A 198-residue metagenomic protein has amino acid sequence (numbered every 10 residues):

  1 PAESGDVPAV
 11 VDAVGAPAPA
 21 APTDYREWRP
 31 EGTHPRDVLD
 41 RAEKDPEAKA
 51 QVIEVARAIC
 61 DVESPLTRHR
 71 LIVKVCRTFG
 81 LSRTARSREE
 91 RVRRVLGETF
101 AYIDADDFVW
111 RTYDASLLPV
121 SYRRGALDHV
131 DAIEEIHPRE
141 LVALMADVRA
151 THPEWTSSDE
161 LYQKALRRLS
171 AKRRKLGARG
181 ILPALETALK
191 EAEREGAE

Functional and structural regions predicted by a protein language model:
P1-E198: C-terminal non-catalytic scaffold/interaction domains in large multidomain proteins
